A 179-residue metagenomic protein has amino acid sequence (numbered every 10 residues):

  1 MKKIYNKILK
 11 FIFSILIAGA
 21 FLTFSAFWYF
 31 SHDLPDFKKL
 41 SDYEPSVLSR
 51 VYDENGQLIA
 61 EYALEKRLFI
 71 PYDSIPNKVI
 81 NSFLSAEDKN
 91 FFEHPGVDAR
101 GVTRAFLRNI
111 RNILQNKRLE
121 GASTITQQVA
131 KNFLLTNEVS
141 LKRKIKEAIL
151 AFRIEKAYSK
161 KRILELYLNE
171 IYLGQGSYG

Functional and structural regions predicted by a protein language model:
M1-Y52, N90: N-terminal type II signal-anchor transmembrane helix that functions as the membrane-insertion/stop-transfer segment
G19, S46-L48, Y52-G179: Peptidoglycan glycan-strand catalytic modules in the bacterial/periplasmic cell-wall system
